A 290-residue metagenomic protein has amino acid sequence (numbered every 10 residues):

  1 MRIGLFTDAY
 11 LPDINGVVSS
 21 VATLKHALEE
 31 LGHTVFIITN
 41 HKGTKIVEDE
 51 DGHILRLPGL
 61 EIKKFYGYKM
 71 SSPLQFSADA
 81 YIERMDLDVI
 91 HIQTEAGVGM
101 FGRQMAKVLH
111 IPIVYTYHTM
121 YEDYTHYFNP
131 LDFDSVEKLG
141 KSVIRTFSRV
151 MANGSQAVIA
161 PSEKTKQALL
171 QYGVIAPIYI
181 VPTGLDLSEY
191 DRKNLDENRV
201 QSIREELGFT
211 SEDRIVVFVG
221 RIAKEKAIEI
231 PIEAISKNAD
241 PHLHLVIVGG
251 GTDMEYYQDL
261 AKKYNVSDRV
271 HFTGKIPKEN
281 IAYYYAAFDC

Functional and structural regions predicted by a protein language model:
M1-P58, I82-E83, S236: N-terminal subdomain of nucleotide-sugar transferases
I3, V89, A106-F128, E137-K138 (+2 more regions): Active-site proximal beta-strand in glycosyltransferases
V17-S20, N40, Q93, V158-S162 (+1 more regions): Replace "coordinates the UDP/GDP/TDP-sugar" with "coordinates nucleotide-activated sugar donors
G52-A80, L131-K138: A short, charged, and often flexible helix/loop element on the N-terminal side of the glycosyltransferase catalytic
L55-P58, K138-Q201, F209: Donor nucleotide-sugar binding/catalytic pocket of nucleotide-sugar-dependent glycosyltransferases
K63-V89, T94-Q104, V108, T146: An amphipathic, basic-hydrophobic alpha-helix
A152, K275-I276, Y283-F288: Short alpha-helical donor nucleotide-sugar binding micro-motif in glycosyltransferases
Q201-I222, I228-F272, E279: A conserved nucleotide-sugar
